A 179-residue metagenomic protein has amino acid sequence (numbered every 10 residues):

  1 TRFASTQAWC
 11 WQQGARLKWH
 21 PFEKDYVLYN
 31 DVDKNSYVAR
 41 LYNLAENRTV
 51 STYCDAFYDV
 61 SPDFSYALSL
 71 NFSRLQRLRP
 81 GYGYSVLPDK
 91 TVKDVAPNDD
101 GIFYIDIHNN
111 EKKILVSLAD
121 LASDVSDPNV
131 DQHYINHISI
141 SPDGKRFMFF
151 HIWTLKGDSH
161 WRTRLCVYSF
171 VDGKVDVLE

Functional and structural regions predicted by a protein language model:
T1, L70-D99, F149-R162: Short, conserved, GDST-rich strand-edge loop motifs in beta-rich repeat architectures
T1, R40-A45, A96-H108, R162-G173: Beta-propeller blade signature
T1-V32: Blade-loop segments of beta-propeller domains
R2-C10, K112-D131: Surface-exposed loop and turn segments in beta-propeller and other repeat-based domains that flank or scaffold
Q7-W19, C54-P62, N136: Repeated scaffold domains used in trafficking and secretory/extracellular systems, primarily beta-propellers
E23-K24, D63-F64, S73, G144: Conserved loop/turn motif of beta-propeller repeat scaffolds
Y26-V27, A67, F147: Hydrophobic beta-strand positions that form the internal "hydrophobic ladder" of WD40/Gbeta-like beta-propeller blades
V130-E179: Beta-propeller domains
